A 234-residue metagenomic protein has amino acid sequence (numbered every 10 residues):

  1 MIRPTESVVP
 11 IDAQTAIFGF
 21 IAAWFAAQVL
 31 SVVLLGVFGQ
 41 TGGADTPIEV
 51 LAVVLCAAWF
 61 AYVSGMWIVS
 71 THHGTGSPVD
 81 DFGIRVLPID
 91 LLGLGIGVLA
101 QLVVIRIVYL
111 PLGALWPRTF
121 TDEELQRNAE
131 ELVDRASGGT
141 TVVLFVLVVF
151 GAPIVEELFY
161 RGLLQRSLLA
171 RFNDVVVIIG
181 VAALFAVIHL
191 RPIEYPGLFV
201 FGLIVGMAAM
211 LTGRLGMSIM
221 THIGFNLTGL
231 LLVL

Functional and structural regions predicted by a protein language model:
M1-P88, L110-P111, L227-L234: N-terminal, membrane-interfacial amphipathic/helix-forming hydrophobic leader that caps and precedes the first
D12-F20, T46-L55, I89-L94, T140-F145 (+3 more regions): Residue-level signature of transmembrane alpha-helical entry/exit and packing/kink sites in multi-pass membrane
L34, F38-G42, H72-S77, L112-F120 (+6 more regions): Membrane-interfacial segments
G39-G42, A52-L55, F120-L125, E156-E157 (+3 more regions): N-terminal start-of-chain detector that recognizes signal peptides and the immediate post-cleavage beginning
G39-V50, G76-A152, A170: Juxtamembrane helix-loop-helix connectors linking adjacent transmembrane helices in multi-pass membrane enzymes
A100-I107, A129-L234: Transmembrane helix-loop-helix hairpins at the membrane interface of multi-pass integral membrane proteins
